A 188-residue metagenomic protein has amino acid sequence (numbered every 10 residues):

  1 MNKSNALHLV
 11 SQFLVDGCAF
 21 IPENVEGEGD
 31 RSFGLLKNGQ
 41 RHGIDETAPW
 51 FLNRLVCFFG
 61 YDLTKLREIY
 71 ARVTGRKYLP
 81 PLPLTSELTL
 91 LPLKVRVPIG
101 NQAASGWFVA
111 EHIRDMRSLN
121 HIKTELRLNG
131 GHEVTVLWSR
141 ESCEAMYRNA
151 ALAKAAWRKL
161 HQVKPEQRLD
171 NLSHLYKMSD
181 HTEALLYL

Functional and structural regions predicted by a protein language model:
M1-W107, H112-L188: Eukaryotic intrinsically disordered, low-complexity regulatory linkers and tails enriched in Ser/Thr/Pro
